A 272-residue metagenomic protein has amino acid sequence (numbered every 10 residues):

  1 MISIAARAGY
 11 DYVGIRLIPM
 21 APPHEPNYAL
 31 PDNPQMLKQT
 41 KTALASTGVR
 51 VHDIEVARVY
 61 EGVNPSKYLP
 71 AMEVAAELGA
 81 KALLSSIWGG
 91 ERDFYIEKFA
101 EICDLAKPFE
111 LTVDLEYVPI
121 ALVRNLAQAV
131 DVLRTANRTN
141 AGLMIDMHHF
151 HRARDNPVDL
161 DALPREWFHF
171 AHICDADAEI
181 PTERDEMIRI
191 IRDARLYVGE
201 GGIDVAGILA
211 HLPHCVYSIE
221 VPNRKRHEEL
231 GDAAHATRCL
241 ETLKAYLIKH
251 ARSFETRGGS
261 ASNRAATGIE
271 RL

Functional and structural regions predicted by a protein language model:
M1-Y12, A76-G79, L126-I145, H151-L272: Histidine-acidic metal/acid-base catalytic patches
I2, A6, L37, A43-L143 (+4 more regions): Active-site acidic/histidine proton-transfer and metal-coordination neighborhood in alpha/beta enzyme cores
G14, D53, L84, D114 (+2 more regions): Conserved beta-strand positions in the central sheet of alpha/beta enzyme cores
G14-Q39: Glycine-rich, proline-tolerant flexible connector loops at the mouths of alpha/beta enzymes
I15-I18, V56, I87, D175-A176: Active-site loop/turn elements of alpha/beta-hydrolase fold enzymes, especially the short glycine-/histidine-rich
M20-A21, V59, G90, A121 (+2 more regions): Positions that flank functional sites
A21-N27, Y60, A153, K225-E229: A short acidic, helix-capping loop that chelates divalent metal ions and anchors anionic groups
L30-K38, P65-L69, R92-I96, V123 (+3 more regions): Non-membrane alpha-helical structural segments and their capping/turn regions in soluble enzymes
